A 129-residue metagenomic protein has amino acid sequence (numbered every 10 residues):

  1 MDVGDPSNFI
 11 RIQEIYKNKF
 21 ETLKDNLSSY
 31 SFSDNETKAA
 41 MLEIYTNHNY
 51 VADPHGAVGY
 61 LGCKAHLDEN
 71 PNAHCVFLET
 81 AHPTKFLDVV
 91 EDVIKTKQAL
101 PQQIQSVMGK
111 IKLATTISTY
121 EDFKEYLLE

Functional and structural regions predicted by a protein language model:
M1-E129: PLP-dependent amino-acid enzyme catalytic core
